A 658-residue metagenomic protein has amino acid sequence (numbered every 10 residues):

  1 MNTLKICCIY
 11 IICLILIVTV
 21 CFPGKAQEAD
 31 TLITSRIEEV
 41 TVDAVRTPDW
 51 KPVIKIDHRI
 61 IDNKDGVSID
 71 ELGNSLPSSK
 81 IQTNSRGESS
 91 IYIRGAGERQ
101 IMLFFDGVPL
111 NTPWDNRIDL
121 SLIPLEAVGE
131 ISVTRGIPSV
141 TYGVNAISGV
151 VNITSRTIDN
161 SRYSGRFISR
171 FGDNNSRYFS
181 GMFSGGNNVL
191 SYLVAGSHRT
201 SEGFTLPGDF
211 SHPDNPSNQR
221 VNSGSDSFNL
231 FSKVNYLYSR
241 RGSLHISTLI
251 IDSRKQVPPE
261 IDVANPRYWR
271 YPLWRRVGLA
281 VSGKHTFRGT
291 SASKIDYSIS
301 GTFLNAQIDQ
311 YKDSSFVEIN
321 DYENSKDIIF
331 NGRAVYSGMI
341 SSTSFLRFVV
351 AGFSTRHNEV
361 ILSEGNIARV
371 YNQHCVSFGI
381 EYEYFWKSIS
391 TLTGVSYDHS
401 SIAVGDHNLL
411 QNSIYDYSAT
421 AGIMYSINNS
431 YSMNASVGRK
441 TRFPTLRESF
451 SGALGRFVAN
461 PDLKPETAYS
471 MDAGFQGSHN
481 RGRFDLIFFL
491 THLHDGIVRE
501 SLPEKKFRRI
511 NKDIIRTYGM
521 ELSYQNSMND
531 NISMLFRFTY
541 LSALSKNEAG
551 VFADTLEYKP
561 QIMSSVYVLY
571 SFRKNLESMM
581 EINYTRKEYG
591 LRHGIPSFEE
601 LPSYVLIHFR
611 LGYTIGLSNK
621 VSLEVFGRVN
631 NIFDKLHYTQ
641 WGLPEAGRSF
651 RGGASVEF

Functional and structural regions predicted by a protein language model:
Q27-D62, E98: Short, acidic, small-residue-rich periplasmic hinge/interaction motif at the N-terminus of Gram-negative outer-membrane
D70-P109, G129: Extracytoplasmic beta-strand/coil segments of soluble accessory domains associated with Gram-negative outer-membrane
V108-G136: Short acidic/polar hinge/loop motifs at secondary-structure boundaries that mediate gating or recognition
V150, S155-G185, G196, Q219-S223: Short strand-turn segments of transmembrane beta-barrel domains in outer membranes, especially the first one or two
N160-R162, G186-P272: Periplasmic-side early beta-strands and strand-to-turn transitions of outer-membrane beta-barrels
F204-P207, T441, H492-H494, T585-L591 (+1 more regions): C-terminal beta-signal and adjacent terminal beta-strands/loops of Gram-negative outer-membrane beta-barrel proteins
V263-T286, S325, L409-S413, S418-G422 (+5 more regions): Outer-membrane beta-barrel signature, preferentially recognizing the C-terminal barrel domain of Gram-negative
F385-S390, F489-H492, N511-R592, F633: Gram-negative outer-membrane beta-barrel transporters
